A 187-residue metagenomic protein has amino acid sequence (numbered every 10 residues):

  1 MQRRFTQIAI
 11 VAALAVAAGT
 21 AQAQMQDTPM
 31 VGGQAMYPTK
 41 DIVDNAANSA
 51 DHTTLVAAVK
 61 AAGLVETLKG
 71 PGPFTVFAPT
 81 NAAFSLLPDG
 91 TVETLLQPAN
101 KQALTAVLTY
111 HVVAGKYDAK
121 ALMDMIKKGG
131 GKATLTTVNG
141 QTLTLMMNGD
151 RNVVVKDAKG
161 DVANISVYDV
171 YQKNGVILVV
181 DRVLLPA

Functional and structural regions predicted by a protein language model:
M1-Q24: Gram-negative bacterial Sec-dependent N-terminal signal peptides
A23-A187: Mature, structured domains of secreted/extracytosolic soluble proteins
